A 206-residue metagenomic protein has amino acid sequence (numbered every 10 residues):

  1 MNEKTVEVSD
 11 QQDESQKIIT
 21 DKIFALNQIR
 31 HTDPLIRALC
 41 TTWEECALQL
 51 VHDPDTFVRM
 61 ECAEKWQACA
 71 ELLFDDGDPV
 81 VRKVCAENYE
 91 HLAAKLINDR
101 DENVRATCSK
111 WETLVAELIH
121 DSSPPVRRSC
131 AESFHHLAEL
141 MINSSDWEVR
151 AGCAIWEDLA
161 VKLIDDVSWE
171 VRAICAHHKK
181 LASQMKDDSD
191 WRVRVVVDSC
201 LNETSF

Functional and structural regions predicted by a protein language model:
N2-F206: Alpha-helical scaffold segments
